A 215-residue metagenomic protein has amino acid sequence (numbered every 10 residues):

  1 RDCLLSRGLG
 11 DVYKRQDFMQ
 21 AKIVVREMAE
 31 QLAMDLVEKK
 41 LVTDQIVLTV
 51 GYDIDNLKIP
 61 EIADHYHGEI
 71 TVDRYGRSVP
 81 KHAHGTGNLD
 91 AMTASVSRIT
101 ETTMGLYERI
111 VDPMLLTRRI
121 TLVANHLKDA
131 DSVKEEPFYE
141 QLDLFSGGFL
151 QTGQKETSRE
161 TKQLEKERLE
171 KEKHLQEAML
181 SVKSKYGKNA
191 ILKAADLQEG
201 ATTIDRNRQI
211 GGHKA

Functional and structural regions predicted by a protein language model:
R1, R7-A215: Basic, low-complexity intrinsically disordered segments
